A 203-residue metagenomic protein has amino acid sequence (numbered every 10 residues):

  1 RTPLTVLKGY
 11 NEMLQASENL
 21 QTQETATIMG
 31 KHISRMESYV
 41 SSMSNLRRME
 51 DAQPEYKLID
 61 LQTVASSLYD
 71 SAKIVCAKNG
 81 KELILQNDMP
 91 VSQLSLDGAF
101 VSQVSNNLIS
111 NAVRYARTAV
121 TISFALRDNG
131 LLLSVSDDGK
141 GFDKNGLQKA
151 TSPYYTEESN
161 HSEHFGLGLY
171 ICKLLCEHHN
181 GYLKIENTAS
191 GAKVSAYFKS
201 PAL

Functional and structural regions predicted by a protein language model:
K31-M36: Short alpha-helical segment of the dimerization/phosphotransfer core of two-component systems
E50-Y56, Q93-L96: Conserved micro-motifs of the catalytic ATP-binding
K57, E82-S92: Conserved catalytic submotifs in the C-terminal HATPase_c
T118, N180-G181, I185: Conserved glycine-rich
D137: Acidic ATP/Mg2+-coordinating residue in the GHKL
F142-Y155: Short conserved segment of the HATPase_c
G168-C172: Short alpha-helical Gxxx[C/S/T] motif in the catalytic ATP-binding
L175-C176: Detector for a conserved hydrophobic position within an alpha-helical segment of the HATPase_c
